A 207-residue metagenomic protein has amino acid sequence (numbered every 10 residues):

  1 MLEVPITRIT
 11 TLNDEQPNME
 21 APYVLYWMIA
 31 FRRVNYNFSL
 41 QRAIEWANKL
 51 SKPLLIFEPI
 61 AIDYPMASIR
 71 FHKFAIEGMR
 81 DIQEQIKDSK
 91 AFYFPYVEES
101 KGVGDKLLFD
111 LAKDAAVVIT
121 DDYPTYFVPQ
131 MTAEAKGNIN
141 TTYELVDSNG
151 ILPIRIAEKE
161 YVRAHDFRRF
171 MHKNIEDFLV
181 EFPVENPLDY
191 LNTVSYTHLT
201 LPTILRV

Functional and structural regions predicted by a protein language model:
M1-L199: Active-site "lid/cap" and pocket-lining segments within catalytic core domains
H198-V207: Single conserved hydrophobic/aromatic residue that forms the stacking wall/gate of nucleotide- or nucleobase-binding
